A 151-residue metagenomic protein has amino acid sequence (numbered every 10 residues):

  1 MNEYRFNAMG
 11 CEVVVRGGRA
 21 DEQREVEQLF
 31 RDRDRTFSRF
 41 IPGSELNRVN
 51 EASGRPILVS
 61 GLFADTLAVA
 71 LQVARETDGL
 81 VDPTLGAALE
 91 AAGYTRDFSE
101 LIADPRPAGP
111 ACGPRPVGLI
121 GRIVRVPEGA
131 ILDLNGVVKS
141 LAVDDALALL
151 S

Functional and structural regions predicted by a protein language model:
M1-N135, A148-S151: A contiguous, well-ordered beta/alpha segment that forms the leading edge of an enzyme domain
K139: Short, conserved phosphate/pyrophosphate- and ester-handling motifs at nucleotide-, phospho-/glycolipid
